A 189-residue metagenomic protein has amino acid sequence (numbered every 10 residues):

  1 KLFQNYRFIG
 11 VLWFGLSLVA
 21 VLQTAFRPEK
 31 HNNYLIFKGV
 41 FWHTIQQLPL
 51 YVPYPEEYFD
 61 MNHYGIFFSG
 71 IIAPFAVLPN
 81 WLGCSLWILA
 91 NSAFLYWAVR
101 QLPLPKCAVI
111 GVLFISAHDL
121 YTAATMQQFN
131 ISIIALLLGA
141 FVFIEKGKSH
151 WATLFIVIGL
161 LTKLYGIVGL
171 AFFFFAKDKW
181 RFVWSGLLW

Functional and structural regions predicted by a protein language model:
L2-V99, P103, T122: TM-lumen/periplasm interface segments of multi-pass membrane proteins, especially the first transmembrane helix
L82-L86, W151, R181-G186: Membrane-interface alpha-helices at helix entry/exit sites of multi-pass transporters
I88-L89, V112-I115, G139-A140, L154-L161 (+1 more regions): Residue-level signature of the transmembrane alpha-helical core of multi-pass small-molecule transporters
V99-A117: Transmembrane-helix signature of polytopic, membrane-embedded enzymes that assemble or transfer cell-envelope glycans
A124-I133: Short acidic/glycine- and proline-prone juxtamembrane loop motifs at membrane-interface regions of multi-pass membrane
L138-W151: Membrane-interface transmembrane helices that cradle and orient dolichyl/undecaprenyl
H150-F174: Membrane-interface alpha helices of multi-pass inner-membrane proteins
I167-W189: Perimembrane helix-loop-helix junctions
